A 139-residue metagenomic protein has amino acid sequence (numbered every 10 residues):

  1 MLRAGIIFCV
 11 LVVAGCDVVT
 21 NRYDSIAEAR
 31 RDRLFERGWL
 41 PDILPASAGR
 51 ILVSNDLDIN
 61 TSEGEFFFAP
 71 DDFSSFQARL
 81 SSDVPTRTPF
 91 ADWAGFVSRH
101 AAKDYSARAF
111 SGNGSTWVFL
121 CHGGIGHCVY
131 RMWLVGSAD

Functional and structural regions predicted by a protein language model:
L2-I7: Sec-dependent signal peptide recognition, specifically the positively charged N-region followed immediately by
V13-G15: C-terminal motif of bacterial Sec signal peptides marking the signal peptidase cleavage site
D17-V19: Bacterial signal peptide processing site
R22-G49: N-terminal "mature-domain start" segment
D42-K103: Mature extracytoplasmic domains of secretory-pathway proteins
L80-D139: Functional cores of ribonucleases/endoribonucleases
